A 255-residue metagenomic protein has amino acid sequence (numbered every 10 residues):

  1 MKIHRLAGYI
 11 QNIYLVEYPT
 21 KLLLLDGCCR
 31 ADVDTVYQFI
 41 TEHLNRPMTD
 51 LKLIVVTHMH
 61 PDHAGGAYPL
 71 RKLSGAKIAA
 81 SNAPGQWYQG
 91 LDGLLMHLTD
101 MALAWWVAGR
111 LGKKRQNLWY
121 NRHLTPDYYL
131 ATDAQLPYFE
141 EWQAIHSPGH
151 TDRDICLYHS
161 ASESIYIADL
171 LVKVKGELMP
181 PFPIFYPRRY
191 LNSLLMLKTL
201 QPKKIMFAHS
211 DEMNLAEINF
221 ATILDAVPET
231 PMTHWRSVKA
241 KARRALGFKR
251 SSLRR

Functional and structural regions predicted by a protein language model:
M1-H43, C156-V172: Conserved beta-strand hairpin/beta-sheet module of binuclear metal-dependent hydrolase folds, prominently
L23-L25, V55, I78, S164-Y166 (+1 more regions): Residue-level marker for buried hydrophobic side chains located in beta-strands that build the well-ordered beta-sheet
C28-A31, E141-T222, V227: Metallo-beta-lactamase
V33, M59, A64-G66, D152 (+1 more regions): Short N-terminal helix/helix-N-cap motif within the alpha/beta-hydrolase-1
T41-D127, T230-M232: Active-site HxH/HxHxD metal-binding segment of metal-dependent hydrolases
W87-D92, K175-P180, K239-A240: Short, charged, surface-exposed secondary-structure boundary motifs
P126, A131-A134, A144: Anionic-ligand binding region
E212-R255: Binuclear metal-ion centers of metallo-dependent hydrolases, dominated by the metallo-beta-lactamase
